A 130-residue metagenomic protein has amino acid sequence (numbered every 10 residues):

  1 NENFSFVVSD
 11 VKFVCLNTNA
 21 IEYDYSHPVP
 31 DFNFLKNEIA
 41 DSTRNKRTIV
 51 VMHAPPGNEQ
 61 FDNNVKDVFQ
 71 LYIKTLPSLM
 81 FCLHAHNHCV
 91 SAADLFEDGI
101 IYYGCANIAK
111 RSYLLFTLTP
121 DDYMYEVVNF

Functional and structural regions predicted by a protein language model:
N1-R47, V68-L79, A85, C89-V127: Extended active-site neighborhood of metal-dependent phosphoesterases/phosphodiesterases
Y23-S26, G57-N63: Acidic-and-aromatic substrate-binding clefts and catalytic sites of carbohydrate-active enzymes
T48-G57: Active-site segments of SGNH/GDSL-like serine hydrolases that catalyze O-acetyl group transfer/hydrolysis on lipids
